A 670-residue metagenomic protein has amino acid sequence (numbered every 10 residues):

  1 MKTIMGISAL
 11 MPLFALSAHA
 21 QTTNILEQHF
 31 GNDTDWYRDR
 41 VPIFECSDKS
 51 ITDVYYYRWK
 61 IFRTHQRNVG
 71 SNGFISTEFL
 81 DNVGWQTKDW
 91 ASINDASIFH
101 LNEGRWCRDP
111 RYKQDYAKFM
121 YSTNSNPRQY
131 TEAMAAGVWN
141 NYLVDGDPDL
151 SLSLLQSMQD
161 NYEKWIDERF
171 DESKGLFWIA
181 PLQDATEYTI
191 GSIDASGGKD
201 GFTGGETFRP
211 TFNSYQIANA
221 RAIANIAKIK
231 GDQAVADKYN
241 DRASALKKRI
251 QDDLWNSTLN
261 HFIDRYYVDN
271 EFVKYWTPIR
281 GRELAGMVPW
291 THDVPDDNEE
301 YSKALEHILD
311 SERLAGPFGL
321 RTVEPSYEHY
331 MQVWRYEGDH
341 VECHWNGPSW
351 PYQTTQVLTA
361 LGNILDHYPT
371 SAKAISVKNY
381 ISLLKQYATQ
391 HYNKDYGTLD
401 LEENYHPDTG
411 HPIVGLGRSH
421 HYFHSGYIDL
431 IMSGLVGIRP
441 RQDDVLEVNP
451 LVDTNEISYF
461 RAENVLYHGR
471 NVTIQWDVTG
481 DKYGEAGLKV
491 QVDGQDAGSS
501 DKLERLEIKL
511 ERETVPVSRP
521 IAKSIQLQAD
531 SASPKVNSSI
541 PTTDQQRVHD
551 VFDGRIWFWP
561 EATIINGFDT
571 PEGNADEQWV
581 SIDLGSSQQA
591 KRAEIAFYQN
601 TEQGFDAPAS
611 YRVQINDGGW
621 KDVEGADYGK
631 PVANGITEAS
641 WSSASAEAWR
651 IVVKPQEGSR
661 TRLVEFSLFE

Functional and structural regions predicted by a protein language model:
M1-A20: Fungal secretory targeting signals
I25-R38, P42-C46, T52-Y57, G73-S76 (+5 more regions): Catalytic cores of carbohydrate-active enzymes
L26-Q159, P278-V294, Y301-S302, V323-G362 (+2 more regions): Substrate-binding groove/exosite segments of carbohydrate-active enzymes
I75-K88, A136-G137, N141-D145, K174-T207 (+5 more regions): Carbohydrate-binding/catalytic loop surfaces
K230-Y267, S302-G469: Non-catalytic carbohydrate-binding regions of carbohydrate-active enzymes
T359, Q603-E670: Trp- and acidic/polar-enriched beta-sheet ligand-binding modules for extracellular glycan and matrix recognition
R441, P450-K535: Long, domain-scale non-catalytic interaction/scaffolding regions in large secretory-pathway and trafficking proteins
R512-S587, A596-A607, A626-A633, E665-F669: Disordered, acidic Ser/Thr/Pro-rich linker "stalks" and the adjacent N-terminal cap of the next globular domain
